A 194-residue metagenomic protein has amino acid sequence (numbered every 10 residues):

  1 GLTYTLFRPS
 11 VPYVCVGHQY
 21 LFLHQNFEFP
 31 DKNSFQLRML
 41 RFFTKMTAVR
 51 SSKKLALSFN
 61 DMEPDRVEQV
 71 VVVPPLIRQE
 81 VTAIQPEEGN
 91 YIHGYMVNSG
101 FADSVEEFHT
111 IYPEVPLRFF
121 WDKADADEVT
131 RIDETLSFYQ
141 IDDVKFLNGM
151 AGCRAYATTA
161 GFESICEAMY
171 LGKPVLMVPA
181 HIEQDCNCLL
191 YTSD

Functional and structural regions predicted by a protein language model:
G1-P9: An aromatic- and histidine-rich active-site surface loop
S10, S51-S52, G89, C153: Short, well-ordered alpha-helix to beta-strand connector turns
V11-V72: Active-site-proximal region of nucleotide-activated glycan assembly enzymes, centered on histidine/acidic-rich loops
V14, K53-L55, V71, R118 (+3 more regions): Hydrophobic/aromatic beta-strand patches that form the interior of the parallel beta-sheet core in alpha/beta enzyme
H18-F22, W121-A124, D142-V144, A180-Q184: Short, acidic/turn-prone active-site loops that include or flank metal/cofactor- and phosphate-binding residues
V72-A155: Donor-nucleotide binding loops and adjacent catalytic segments primarily of GT-B fold Leloir glycosyltransferases
K145-N187: A donor-sugar binding/catalytic signature common to diverse glycosyltransferases and related nucleotide-sugar
Y191-D194: Conserved small/polar residues in nucleotide/adenosyl-binding loops
